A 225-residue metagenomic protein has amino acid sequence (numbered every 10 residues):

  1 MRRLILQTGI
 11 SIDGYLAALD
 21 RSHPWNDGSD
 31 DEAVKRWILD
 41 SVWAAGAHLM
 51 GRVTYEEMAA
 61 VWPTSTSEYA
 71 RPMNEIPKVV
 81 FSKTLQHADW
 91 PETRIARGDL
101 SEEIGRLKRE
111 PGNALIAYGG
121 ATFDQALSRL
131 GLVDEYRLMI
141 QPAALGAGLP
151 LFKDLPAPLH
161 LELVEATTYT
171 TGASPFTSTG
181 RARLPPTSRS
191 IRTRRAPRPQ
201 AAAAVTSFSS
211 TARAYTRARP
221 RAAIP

Functional and structural regions predicted by a protein language model:
M1-L132, P142-A201, V205-F208, A212-A214: Portal/gating segments that form or line small-molecule/metal binding sites
E135: Short, conserved catalytic or interaction motifs in soluble domains
T216-I224: Short, intrinsically disordered C-terminal tails of secreted or membrane-associated proteins
